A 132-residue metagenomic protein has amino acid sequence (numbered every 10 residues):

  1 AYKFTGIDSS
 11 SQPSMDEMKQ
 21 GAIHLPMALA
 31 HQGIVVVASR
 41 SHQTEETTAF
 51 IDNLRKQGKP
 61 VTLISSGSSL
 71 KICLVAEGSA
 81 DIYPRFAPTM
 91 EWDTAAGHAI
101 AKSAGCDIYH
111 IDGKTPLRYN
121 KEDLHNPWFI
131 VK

Functional and structural regions predicted by a protein language model:
A1-I72, P116, K121-K132: Acidic beta-strand-loop-alpha-helix segment within the catalytic core of divalent metal-dependent phosphate-processing
V36, L74-A76, A96-K102: Hydrophobic residues within well-ordered alpha-helices
F50-N53, G78, G97-H98: Short, glycine/charged-enriched secondary-structure capping and boundary segments
K56, S79-D81, A101: Glycine-enriched alpha-helix->loop->beta-strand junction motifs that scaffold or abut catalytic
E77-I82, G105-D107: Alpha-to-beta junction loops
R85, H110-I111: Short beta-strand and adjacent tight-turn residues that come in two discontinuous sequence segments and form the edges
W92: Acidic donor-binding loop at a coil-to-helix junction in glycosyltransferase catalytic cores that engages
